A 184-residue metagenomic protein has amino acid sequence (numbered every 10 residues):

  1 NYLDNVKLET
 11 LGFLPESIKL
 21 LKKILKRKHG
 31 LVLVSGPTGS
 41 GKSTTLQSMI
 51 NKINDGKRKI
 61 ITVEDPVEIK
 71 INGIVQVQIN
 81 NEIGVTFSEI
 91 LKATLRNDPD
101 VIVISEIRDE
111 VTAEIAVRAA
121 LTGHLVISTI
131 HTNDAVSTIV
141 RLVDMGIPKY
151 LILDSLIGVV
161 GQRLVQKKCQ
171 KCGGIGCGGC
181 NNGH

Functional and structural regions predicted by a protein language model:
N1-H184: Short, flexible helix-loop junctions that flank or precede catalytic/ligand sites
